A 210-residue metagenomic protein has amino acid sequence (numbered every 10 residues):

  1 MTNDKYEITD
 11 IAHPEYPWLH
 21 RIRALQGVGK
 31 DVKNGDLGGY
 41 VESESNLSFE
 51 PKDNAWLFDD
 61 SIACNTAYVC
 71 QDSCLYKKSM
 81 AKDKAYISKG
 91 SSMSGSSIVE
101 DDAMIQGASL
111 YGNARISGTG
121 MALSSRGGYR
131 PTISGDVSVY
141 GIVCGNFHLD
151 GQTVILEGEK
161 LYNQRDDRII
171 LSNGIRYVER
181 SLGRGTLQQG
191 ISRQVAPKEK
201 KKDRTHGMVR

Functional and structural regions predicted by a protein language model:
M1-N54, D60, K78, K84 (+8 more regions): Terminal amphipathic alpha-helical/low-complexity segments used for targeting or macromolecular assembly
T9-A12, V28, S97, A103 (+3 more regions): Short, well-ordered helical secondary-structure segments
F49-F58, Q71, Q106, A122-S124 (+1 more regions): Surface-exposed loop/turn motifs in large extracellular/passenger domains
A67-Y68, A85, A108, S125 (+1 more regions): Low-complexity, polar/charged sequence tracts that form flexible coils or short amphipathic helices and often embed
Y111, I116, A122-V139, V143-D167: Extracellular beta-rich repeat passengers
